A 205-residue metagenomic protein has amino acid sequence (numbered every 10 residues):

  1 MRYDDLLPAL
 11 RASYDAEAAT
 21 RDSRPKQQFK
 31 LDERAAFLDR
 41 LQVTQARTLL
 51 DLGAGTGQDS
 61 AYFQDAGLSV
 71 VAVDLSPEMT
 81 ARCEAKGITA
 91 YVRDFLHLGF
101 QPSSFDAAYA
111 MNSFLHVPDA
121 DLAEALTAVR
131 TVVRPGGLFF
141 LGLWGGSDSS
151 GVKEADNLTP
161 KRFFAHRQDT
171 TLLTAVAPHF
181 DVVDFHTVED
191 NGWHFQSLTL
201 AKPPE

Functional and structural regions predicted by a protein language model:
M1-T44, S147, E189: Conserved class I S-adenosyl-L-methionine
L50-L52, T56-H97: Class I SAM-dependent methyltransferase SAM/SAH-binding core
L96-A108: A short acidic, Gly/Pro-enriched loop at the edge of an enzyme's catalytic core that lines a small-molecule cofactor
A107-D121: A short SAM/SAH-binding and catalytic strip from SAM-dependent methyltransferases
A123-P135: A short glycine-rich, Lys/Arg-flanked "PGG" loop and its adjoining helix->strand segment in the class I
G136-L143: Conserved beta-strand signature within the Rossmann-like core of class I S-adenosyl-L-methionine
E154-T170: Acceptor-substrate binding/catalytic loop of class I
F180-N191: Conserved S-adenosyl-L-methionine
